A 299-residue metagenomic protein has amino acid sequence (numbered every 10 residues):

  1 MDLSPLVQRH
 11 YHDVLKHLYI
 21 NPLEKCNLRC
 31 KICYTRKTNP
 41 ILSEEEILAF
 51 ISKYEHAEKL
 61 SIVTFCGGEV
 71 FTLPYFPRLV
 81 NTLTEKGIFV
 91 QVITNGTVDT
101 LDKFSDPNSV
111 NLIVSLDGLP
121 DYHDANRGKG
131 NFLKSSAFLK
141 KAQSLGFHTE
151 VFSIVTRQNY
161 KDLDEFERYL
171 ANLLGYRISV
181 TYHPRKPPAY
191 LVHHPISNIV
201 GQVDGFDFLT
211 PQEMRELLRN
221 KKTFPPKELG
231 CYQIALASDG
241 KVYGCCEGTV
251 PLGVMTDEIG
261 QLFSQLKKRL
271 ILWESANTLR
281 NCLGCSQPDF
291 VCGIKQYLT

Functional and structural regions predicted by a protein language model:
M1-K103, N108: Conserved alpha-helical substructure of the radical SAM core
M1-K16, K241-T299: Flexible mid-to-C-terminal extensions adjoining Fe-S/redox cofactors in radical SAM and related proteins
Y19, L23-C26, F224, S275-T278: Residue-level signal for mature regions of secreted extracellular proteins and peptides
N21, L42, K86-F89, N111-D117 (+1 more regions): Radical SAM enzyme [4Fe-4S]-AdoMet core and its adjacent flexible, acidic and glycine-rich loops/tails across
E24, K31, T64, L229 (+3 more regions): Secreted/extracellular small peptides and ectodomain modules produced from precursors
R29, K59, N108, F147-H148 (+2 more regions): Short loop/turn motifs at secondary-structure junctions
K37, G67, L116, P184 (+1 more regions): Residues that line or immediately flank small-molecule/substrate-binding pockets and catalytic motifs
